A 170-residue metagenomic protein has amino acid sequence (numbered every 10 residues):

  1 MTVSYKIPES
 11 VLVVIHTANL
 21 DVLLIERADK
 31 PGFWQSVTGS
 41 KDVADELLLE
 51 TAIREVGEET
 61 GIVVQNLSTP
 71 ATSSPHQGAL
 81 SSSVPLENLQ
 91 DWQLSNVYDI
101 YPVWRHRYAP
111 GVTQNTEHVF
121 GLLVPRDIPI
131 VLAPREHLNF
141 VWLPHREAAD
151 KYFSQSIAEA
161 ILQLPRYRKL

Functional and structural regions predicted by a protein language model:
M1-V14: Acidic, metal-coordinating catalytic segment for phosphate/diphosphate chemistry, firing primarily on the Nudix
P8, S36, T113-E117: Short connector loops at helix/strand junctions that flank enzyme active sites, especially segments positioning acidic
E9-V11, L20, E117-H118, L138: Change "...and in nucleic-acid phosphodiester-cleaving endonucleases..." to "...and in nucleic-acid processing enzymes
T17-Q65, T69-S82: Conserved Nudix-box catalytic region and its N-terminal flanking loop in Nudix hydrolases and closely related
F33, V37, E136-H137, F153 (+1 more regions): Functional cleft and adjacent loop/helix regions within the main domain that mediate ligand binding or catalysis
Q77-P129: Active-site-adjacent beta-strand/loop module that shapes the phosphate/pyrophosphate-binding cleft
T113-L162: NUDIX/MutT-family hydrolases
Q163-L170: C-terminal alpha-helix
